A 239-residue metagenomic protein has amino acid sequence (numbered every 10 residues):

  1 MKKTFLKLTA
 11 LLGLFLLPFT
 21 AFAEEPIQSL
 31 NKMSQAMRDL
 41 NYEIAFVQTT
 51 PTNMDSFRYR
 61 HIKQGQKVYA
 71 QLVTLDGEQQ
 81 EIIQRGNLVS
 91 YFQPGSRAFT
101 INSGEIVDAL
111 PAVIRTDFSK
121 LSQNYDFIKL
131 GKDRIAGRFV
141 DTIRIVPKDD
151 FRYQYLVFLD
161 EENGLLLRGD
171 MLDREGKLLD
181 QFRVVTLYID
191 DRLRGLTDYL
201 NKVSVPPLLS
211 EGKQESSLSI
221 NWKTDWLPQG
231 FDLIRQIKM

Functional and structural regions predicted by a protein language model:
M1-A10: Bacterial N-terminal signal peptides that target proteins for export
T9-P18: Bacterial N-terminal signal peptides
A23-G95, Y125-E161, L165-M171: N-terminal mature ectodomain segment of secretory-pathway/periplasmic proteins
A23-L30, V47-T52, D149-R152, N163-L165 (+1 more regions): Non-transmembrane domains of secretory- and envelope-associated proteins
G65-A70, A109-R115, L165-L167, I189-L193: Short, surface-exposed linear segments at secondary-structure transitions and domain or protein termini
Q80-Q84, T100-E105, P111-A112, Y153-Y155 (+1 more regions): A short, polar/proline- and glycine-enriched secondary-structure boundary/capping micro-motif
Y91-T116, L200: Acidic/charged, solvent-exposed loop-and-adjacent secondary-structure segments enriched in E/D, K/R, S/T, and G/P
F118-Y125: Soluble sensory domains of the PAS superfamily and closely related sensory modules
